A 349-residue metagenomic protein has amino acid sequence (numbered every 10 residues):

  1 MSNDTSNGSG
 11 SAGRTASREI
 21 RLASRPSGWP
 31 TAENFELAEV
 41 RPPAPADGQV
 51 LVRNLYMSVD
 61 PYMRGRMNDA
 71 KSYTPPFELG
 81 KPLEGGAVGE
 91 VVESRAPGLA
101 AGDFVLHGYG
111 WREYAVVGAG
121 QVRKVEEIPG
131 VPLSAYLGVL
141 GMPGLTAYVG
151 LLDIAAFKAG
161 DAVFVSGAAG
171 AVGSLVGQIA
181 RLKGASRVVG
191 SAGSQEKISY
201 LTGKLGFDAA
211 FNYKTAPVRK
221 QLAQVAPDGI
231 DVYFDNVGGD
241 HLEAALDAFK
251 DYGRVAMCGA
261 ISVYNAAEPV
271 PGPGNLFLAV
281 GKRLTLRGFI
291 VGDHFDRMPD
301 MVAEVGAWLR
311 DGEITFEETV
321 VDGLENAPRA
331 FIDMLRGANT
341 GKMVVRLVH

Functional and structural regions predicted by a protein language model:
S2-D4, G8-A12, R25-L55, P82: A short N-terminal beta-strand-loop micro-motif at the entrance of redox/enzyme domains
N3-D4, G8-T15, G292-H349: C-terminal hydrophobic helical "lid"/dimerization subdomain of Rossmann-like NAD(P)H-dependent oxidoreductases
R41-V59, M67-W111: Glycine-rich beta-strand-centered segment in the early N-terminal region that forms part of a ligand/cofactor-binding
E78, L83-E90, A100-G167: NAD(P)H dinucleotide-binding glycine-rich loop of Rossmann-like/cofactor-binding domains, especially the beta1-alpha1
S94-G98, G190-I198, K214, V218 (+2 more regions): Short glycine/proline-centered loop/turn elements that form peptide/ligand docking sites
L137-A216: Mid-domain Rossmann-like dinucleotide-binding core that forms the NAD(H)/NADP(H) cofactor-binding site
L201-T202, D240-I314, V348-H349: Glycine-rich phosphate-binding loop and adjacent beta-alpha segment of Rossmann(oid) nucleotide-cofactor-binding
P217-D228: Short amphipathic alpha-helix with an adjacent loop that forms part of the alpha/beta core around
